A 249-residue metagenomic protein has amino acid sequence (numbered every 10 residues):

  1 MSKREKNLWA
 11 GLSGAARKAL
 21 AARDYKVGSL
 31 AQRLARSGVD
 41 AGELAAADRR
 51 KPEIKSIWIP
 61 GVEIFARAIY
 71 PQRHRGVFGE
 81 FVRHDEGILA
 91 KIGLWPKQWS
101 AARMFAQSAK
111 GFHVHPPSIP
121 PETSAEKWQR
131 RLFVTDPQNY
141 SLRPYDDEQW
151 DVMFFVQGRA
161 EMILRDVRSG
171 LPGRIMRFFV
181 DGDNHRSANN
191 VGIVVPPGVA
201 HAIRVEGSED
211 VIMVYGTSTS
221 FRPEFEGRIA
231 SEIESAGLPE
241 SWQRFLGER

Functional and structural regions predicted by a protein language model:
K3-N189, S208-I212, T217-R249: Non-catalytic, conserved peripheral segments adjacent to functional cores
M162-I163, I193, H201-E206: Short beta-strand His + acidic residue motifs that chelate non-heme Fe in jelly-roll/DSBH and cupin folds
